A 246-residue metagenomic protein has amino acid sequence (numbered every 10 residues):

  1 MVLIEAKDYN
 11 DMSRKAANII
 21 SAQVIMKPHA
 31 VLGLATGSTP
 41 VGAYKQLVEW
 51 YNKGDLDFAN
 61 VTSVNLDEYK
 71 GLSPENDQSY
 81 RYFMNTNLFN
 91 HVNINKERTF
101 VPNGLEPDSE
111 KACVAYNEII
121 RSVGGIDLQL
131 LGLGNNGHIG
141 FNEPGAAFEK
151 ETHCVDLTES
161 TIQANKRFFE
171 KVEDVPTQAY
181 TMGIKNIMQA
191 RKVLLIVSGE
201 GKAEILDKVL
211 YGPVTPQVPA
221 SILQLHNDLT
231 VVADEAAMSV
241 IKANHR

Functional and structural regions predicted by a protein language model:
M1-L32: N-terminal glycine-/serine-/threonine-rich phosphate-binding loop
M26-N52: Glycine-rich N-terminal segment of FAD-binding domains in flavoprotein oxidoreductases, spanning the beta-loop-helix
G33-G37, N65, P102-N103, L130-L133 (+2 more regions): Short beta-strand segments
Q46-D57, Y80, P144-H153, V214: A glycine- and small-aliphatic-rich helix-loop capping segment at beta-alpha/alpha-beta transitions that lines
L56-Q129: Ligand-binding beta-strand-loop-alpha-helix segment within the catalytic cores of soluble metabolic enzymes
G124-K150: Glycine-rich phosphate-binding loop
G140-I184: Class I SAM-dependent methyltransferase SAM-binding "motif I" and its flanking Rossmann-like core
K185, Q189-R246: ATP/nucleoside-binding phosphotransfer catalytic cores, i.e., glycine-rich phosphate-binding loops
